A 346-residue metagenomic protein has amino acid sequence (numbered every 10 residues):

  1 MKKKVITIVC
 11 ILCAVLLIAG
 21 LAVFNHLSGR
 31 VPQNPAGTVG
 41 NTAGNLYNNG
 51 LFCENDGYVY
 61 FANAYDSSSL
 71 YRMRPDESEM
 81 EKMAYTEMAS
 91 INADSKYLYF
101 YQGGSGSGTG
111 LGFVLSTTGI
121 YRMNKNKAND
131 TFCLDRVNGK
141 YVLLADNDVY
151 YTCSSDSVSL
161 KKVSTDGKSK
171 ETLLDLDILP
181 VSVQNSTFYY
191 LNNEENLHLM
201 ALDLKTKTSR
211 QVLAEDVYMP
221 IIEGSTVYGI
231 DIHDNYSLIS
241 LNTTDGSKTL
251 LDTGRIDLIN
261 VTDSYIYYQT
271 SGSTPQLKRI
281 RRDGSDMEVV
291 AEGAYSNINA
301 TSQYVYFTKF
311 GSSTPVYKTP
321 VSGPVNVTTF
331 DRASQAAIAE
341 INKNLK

Functional and structural regions predicted by a protein language model:
M1-L17: N-terminal Sec-pathway targeting helices
H26-K82: N-terminal, intrinsically disordered, polar/charged segments of Gram-positive cell-envelope systems that serve as
P32-G44, S78-A84, A128-L134, K168-L174 (+4 more regions): A short beta-strand motif characteristic of beta-propeller blades
N45-E54, Y85-S95, R136-D146, D175-N185 (+4 more regions): Repeated scaffold domains used in trafficking and secretory/extracellular systems, primarily beta-propellers
Y60-A62, Y99-Q102, Y150-T152, Y189-L191 (+3 more regions): Residue position within the beta-strands of beta-propeller blades
N63-S67, G106-T118, C153-V158, N192-L197 (+3 more regions): Short, solvent-exposed loop/turn segments at conserved positions within beta-propeller repeat blades
L70-R72, T118-R122, V149, L160-K162 (+8 more regions): Hydrophobic beta-strand positions in blades of beta-propellers and related beta-sheet-rich domains
M73-S78, M123-A128, V163-K168, L202-K207 (+3 more regions): Short loop/turn segments that connect beta-strands within beta-propeller blades
